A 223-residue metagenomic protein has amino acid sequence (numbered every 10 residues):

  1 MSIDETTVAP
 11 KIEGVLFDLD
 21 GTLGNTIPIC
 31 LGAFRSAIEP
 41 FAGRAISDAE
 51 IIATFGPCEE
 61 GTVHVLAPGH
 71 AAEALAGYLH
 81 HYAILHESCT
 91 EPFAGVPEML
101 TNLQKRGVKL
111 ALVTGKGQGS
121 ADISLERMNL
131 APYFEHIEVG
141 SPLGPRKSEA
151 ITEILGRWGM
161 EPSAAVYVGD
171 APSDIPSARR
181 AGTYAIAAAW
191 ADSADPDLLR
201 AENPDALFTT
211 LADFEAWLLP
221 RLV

Functional and structural regions predicted by a protein language model:
M1-F17, A216, V223: Non-catalytic pre-domain segments flanking phosphatase-related domains
V8-L19, L23-E98, Q104-R106: N-terminal helical cap/lid subdomain that shapes the substrate entry/recognition surface in HAD-like hydrolases
V8-P10, K105-V108, W158-A164, R221-V223: Glycine-rich phosphate-binding loop signature in dinucleotide/nucleotide-binding domains
G14, K147-I175: Conserved Lys-Pro-Asp/Glu-containing loop-to-beta segment of HAD-superfamily phosphomonoesterases, centered on
F34, M99-E126, E138-G140: Substrate-recognition element of Asp-dependent hydrolases with the DxDx(T/V) motif
E50, L130-P145: A short, structured active-site edge motif that brings together acidic residues
N129-I137, L198-A216: Structural recognition of alpha->loop->beta junctions
V166-A206: Acidic, Mg2+-coordinating phosphoryl-transfer loop and its flanking beta/alpha structural elements, shared across
